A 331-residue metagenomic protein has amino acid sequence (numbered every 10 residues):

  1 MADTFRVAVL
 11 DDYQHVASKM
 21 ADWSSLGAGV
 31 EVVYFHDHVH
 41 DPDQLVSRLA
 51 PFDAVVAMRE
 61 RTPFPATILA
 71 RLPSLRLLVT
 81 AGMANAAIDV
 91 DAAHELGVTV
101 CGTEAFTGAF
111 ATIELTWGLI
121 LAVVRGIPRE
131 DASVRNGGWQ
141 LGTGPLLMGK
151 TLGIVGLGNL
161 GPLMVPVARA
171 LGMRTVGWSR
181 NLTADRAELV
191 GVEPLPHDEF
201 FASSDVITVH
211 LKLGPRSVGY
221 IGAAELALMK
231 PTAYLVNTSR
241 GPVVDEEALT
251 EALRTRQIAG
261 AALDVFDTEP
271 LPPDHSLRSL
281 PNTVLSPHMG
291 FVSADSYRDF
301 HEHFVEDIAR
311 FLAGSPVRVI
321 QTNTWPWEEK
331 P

Functional and structural regions predicted by a protein language model:
M1-A54, M58-R59, G172, L312 (+1 more regions): N-terminal glycine-/charge-rich "phosphate-binding" loop or analogous flexible N-terminal tail
D3-T4, H94, G102-I113, D267-P331: C-terminal helix-to-coil terminal segments
T4, L75, M148-T151, A223 (+1 more regions): Phosphate-coordination loops involved in phosphoryl transfer and adenosine-cofactor binding
Y13-H15, D37-H40, R59-P63, G82-N85 (+3 more regions): Short beta->alpha connector loops
S47-A50, P63-I68, R180-S276: Rossmann-like adenosine-cofactor binding region
P51-D131, P145: Phosphate/diphosphate ligand-binding glycine-rich loop within oxidoreductases
T107, E130-L163, G172, E193 (+2 more regions): Glycine-rich NAD(P)-binding loop of Rossmann-like domains
I113-R129, P166-M173, E302-S315: Oxidoreductase and adenylate-handling cofactor-binding alpha/beta cores
